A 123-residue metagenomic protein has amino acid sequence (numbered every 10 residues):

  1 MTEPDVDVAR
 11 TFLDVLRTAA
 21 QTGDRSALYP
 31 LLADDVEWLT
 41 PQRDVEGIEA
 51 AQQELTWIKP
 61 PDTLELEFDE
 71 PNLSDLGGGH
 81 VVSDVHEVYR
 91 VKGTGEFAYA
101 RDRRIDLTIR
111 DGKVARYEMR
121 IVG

Functional and structural regions predicted by a protein language model:
M1-D34: Short, low-complexity N-terminal intrinsically disordered segments enriched in polar/charged residues
A9, L13-L16, L32, A51-L55 (+2 more regions): Hydrophobic alpha-helical core bundles mediating ligand binding, dimerization, or RNAP-core interactions
R25-P30, D34-D75: A solvent-exposed, acidic/Ser-Thr-rich amphipathic alpha-helical stretch
L39, D84, Y117-E118: Beta-strand residues in well-ordered beta-sheet regions across diverse protein folds
P61-T63, Y89-Y99: Short, cysteine-centered beta-strand-loop-beta hairpins and adjacent loop/turn segments enriched in charged/polar
L66-D69, A98-R104: Short, surface-exposed coil-to-beta transition loops
G77-Y89: A short hydrophobic beta-strand element
H80, A100-G123: Short beta-strand edge/turn micro-motifs at domain boundaries
